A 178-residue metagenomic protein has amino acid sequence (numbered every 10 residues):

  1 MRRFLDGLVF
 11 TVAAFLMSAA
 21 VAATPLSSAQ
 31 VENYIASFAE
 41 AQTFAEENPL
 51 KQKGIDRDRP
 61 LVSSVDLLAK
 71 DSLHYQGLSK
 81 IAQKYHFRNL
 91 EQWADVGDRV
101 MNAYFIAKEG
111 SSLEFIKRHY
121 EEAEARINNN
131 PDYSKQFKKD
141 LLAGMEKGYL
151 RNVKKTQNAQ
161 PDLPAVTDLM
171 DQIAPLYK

Functional and structural regions predicted by a protein language model:
M1-G7: Positively charged n-region of N-terminal signal peptides that target proteins for export
G7-S18: Bacterial N-terminal signal peptides
S18-A19, N102: Residue-level signature of transmembrane alpha-helix interfaces in integral membrane proteins
A22-L67, Q157-K178: Immediate post-signal-peptide N-terminus of mature secreted/exported proteins
S64-K178: Compact alpha-helical subdomains of small soluble proteins
